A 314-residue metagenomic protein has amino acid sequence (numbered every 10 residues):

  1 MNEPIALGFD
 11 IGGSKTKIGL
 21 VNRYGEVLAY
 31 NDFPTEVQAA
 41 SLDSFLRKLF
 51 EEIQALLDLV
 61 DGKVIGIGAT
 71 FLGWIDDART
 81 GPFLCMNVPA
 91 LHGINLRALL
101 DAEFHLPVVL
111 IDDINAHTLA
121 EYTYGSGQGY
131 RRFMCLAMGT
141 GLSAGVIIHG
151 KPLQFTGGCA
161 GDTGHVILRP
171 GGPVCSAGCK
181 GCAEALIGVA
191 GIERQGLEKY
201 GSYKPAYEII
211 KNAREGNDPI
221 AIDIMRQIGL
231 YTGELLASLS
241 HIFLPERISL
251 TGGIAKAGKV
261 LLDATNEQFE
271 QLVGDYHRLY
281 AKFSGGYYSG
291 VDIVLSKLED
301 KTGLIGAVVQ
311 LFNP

Functional and structural regions predicted by a protein language model:
M1-I65, I75-G81, A98, A102-L106 (+3 more regions): ATP-binding/phosphotransfer module of carbohydrate and carboxylate kinases, centering on a glycine-rich
S14-K15, A116, T140-S143: Conserved A3 ("GATE") glycine/threonine-rich loop of ANL adenylate-forming enzymes
T80-G93: A charged helix-plus-loop insertion that forms the helical arch/lid used to bind and gate nucleic-acid substrates
V108-D112: General beta-strand structural signal in soluble alpha/beta enzymes
D113, G139, A307: Active-site glycine-centered loops adjacent to acidic/histidine catalytic or metal-binding residues that shape
Q128-L186: Glycine-rich phosphate-binding loop of actin/hexokinase-like ATP-binding domains
